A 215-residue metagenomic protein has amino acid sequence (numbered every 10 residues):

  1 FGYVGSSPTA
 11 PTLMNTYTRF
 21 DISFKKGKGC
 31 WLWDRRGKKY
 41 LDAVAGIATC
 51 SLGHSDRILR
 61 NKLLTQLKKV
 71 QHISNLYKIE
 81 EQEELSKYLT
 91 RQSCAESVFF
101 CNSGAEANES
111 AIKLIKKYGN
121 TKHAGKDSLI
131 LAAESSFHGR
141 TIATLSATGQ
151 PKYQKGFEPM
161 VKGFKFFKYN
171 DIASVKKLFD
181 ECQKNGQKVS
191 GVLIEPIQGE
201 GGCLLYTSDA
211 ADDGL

Functional and structural regions predicted by a protein language model:
G5-S6: Short, positively charged low-complexity motifs
T9-S97, S208: N-terminal glycine-rich, Lys/His-bearing helix-loop that initiates the first secondary-structure elements of many
G46, K69-V70, I172, P196-E200: A short, flexible beta-alpha/helix-coil linker loop
D56, E134, L193-P196: Short, small-residue-rich loop/turn micro-motifs
L67, G156-M160, P196-Q198: Gly-rich Lys/Arg/Thr-decorated short loops/hinges at beta-loop-alpha junctions or inter-strand turns that position
S86-G191: PLP-dependent aspartate aminotransferase-fold enzymes
G186-G202: Short acidic, glycine-rich surface-loop motifs adjacent to enzyme active sites
Y206-L215: Single conserved hydrophobic/aromatic residue that forms the stacking wall/gate of nucleotide- or nucleobase-binding
